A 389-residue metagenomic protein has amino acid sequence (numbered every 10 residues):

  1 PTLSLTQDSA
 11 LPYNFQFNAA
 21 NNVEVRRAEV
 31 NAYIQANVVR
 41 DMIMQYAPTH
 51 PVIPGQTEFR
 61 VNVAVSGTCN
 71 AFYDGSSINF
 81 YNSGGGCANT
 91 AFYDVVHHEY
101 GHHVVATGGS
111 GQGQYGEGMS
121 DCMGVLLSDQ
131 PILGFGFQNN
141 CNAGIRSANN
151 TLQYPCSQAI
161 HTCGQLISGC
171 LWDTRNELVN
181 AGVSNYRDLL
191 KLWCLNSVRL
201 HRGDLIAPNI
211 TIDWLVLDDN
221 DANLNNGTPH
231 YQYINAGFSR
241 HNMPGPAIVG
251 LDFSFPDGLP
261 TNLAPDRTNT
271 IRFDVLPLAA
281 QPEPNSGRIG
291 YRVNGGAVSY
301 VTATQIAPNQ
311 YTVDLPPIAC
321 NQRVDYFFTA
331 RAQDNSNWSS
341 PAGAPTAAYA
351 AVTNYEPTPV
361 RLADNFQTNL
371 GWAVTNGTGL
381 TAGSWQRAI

Functional and structural regions predicted by a protein language model:
P1-L3, Y13-F15, A307-Y311: Glycine-centered loop-to-beta-strand initiation motif
S4-D252: Extracellular protease catalytic domains of secreted zymogens
I234-I389: Glycan-association/targeting regions that enable binding to alpha-glucans and other polysaccharides
